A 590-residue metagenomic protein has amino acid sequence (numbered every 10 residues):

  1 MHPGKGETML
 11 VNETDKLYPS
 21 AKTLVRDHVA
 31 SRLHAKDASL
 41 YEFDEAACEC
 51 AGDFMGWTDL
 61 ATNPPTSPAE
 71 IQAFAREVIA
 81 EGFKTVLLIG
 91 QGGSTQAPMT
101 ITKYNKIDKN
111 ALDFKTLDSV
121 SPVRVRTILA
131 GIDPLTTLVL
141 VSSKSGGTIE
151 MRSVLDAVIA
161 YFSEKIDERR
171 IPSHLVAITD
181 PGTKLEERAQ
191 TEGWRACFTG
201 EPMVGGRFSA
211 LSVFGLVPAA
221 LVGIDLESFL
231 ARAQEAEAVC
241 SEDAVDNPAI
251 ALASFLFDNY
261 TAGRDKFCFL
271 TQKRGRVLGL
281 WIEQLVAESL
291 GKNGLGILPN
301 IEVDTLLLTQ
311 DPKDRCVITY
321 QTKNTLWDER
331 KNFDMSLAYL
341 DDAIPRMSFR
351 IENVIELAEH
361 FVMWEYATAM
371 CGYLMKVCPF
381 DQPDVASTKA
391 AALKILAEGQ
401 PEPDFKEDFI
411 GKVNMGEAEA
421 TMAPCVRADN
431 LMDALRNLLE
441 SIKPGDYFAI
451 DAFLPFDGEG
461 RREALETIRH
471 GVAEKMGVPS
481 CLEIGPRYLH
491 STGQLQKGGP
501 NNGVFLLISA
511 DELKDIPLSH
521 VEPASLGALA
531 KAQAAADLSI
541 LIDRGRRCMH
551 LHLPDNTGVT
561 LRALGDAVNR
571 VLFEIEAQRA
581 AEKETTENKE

Functional and structural regions predicted by a protein language model:
G4-A80, L357-H360, Y366, M370-L374 (+5 more regions): Extended, charge-enriched "interface" segments that sit outside catalytic cores
A73-D243, C316, K323-W327, D334-E352 (+1 more regions): Glycine-rich phosphate-binding loops that contact phosphosugars or nucleotide phosphates
E81-T136, C268-Q310, E474-P486: Anionic-ligand anchoring segments at beta-strand to alpha-helix junctions in alpha/beta enzyme folds, i.e., glycine
V86-I101, R207-G215, W281, P379-S387 (+1 more regions): Conserved phosphate/anionic-ligand binding catalytic regions in large, soluble enzymes, centered on
E164-I318, W327, M363-V478: Active-site phosphate/pyrophosphate-binding segments
L298-L357, L465, R469, C481-E483 (+4 more regions): Helicase-primase coupling helices
D381, A386, S441-I450, R462 (+4 more regions): C-terminal amphipathic alpha-helical interaction region
Y447-H490, K497, N502, K514-S539: Extended C-terminal subregions enriched in glycine
